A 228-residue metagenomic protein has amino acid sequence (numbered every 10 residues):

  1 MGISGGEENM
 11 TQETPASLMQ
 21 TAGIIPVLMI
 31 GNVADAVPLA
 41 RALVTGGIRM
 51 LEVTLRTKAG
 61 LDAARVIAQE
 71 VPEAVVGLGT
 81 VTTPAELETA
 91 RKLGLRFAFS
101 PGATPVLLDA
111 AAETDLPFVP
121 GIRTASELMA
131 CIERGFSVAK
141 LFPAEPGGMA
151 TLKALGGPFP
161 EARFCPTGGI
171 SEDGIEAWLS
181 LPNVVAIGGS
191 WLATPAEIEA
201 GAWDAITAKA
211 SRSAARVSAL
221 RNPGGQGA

Functional and structural regions predicted by a protein language model:
G2-R96, E113, E161, E172 (+1 more regions): Conserved N-terminal beta1-alpha1 strand-loop-helix module at the mouth
M29-N32, L78-P84, F99-T104, P120-A125 (+2 more regions): Glycine-rich beta-to-alpha transition loops that act as phosphate-gripper elements at the mouths of alpha/beta enzyme
M50, F97, V138, V185-A186: Residues at the N-termini of beta-strands
T83-L93, S126-R134, I170-V185: Catalytic cores of alpha/beta
E86-C131: Hydrophobic, well-structured mid-protein blocks that either form specific transmembrane helices
P101-L107, K140-M149, N183-A205: Glycine-rich phosphate-binding active-site loops on the catalytic face of alpha/beta enzymes
A111, F118, M149-F159, F164-P166: CoA-thioester-processing core
A125-S137, M149-P158: Anionic-ligand binding region
